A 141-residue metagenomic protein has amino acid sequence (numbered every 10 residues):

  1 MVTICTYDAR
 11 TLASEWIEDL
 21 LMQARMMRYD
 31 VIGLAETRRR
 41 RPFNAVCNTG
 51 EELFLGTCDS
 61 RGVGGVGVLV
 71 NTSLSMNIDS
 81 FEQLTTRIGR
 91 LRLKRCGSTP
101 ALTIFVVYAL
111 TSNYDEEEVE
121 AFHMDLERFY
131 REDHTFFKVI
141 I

Functional and structural regions predicted by a protein language model:
M1-I141: A shared catalytic/ligand-binding motif for oxyanion handling
